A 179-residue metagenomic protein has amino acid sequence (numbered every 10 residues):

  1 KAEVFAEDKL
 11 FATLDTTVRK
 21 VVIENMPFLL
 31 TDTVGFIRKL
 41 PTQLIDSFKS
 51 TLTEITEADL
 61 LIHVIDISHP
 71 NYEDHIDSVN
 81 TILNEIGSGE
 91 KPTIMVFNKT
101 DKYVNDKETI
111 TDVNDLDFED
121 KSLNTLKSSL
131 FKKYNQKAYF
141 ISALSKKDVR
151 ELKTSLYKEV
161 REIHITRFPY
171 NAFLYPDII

Functional and structural regions predicted by a protein language model:
K1, P70, D74, T81-I179: C-terminal-of-GTPase-core extension/linker across diverse P-loop GTPases
K1-I45, K49-T56: Conserved G1/Walker A P-loop phosphate-binding module
N25-M26, D59, K91, Q136: Short coil/turn segments at beta-strand junctions that form active-site/ligand-binding loops
L30, V64, V96: Generic enzyme active-site microenvironment
D32, T51, I62, V79 (+2 more regions): Conserved RecA-like P-loop NTPase ATPase core
T33, I67, K99: Walker B catalytic acidic pair
P41-L44, I76, D120: A conditional alpha-helix N-cap/helix-loop micro-motif detector
L44-H69, T81-S88: Inter-motif core of Ras-like GTPase G domains
